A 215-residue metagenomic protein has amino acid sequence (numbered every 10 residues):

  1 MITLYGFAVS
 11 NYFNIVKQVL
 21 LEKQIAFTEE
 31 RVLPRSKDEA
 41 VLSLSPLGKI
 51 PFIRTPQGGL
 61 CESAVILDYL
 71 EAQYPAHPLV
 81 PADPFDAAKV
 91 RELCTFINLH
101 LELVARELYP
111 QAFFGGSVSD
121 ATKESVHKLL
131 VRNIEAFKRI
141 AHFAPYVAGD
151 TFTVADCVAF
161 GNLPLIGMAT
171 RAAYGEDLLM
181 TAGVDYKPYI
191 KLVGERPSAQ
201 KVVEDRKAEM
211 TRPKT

Functional and structural regions predicted by a protein language model:
M1-S125, P145-V147: GST-like domain detector, emphasizing the conserved glutathione-binding G-site in the N-terminal thioredoxin-like
E29, D150, V202-V203: A generic structural-conservation signal
R35, F152, A208-E209: Positions that flank functional sites
I97-E195: GST-like fold's C-terminal all-alpha helical module
R106, E204-R206: Short coil/turn segments at secondary-structure boundaries
R206-T215: Acidic/histidine-enriched, glycine/proline-rich intrinsically disordered or flexible terminal extensions
